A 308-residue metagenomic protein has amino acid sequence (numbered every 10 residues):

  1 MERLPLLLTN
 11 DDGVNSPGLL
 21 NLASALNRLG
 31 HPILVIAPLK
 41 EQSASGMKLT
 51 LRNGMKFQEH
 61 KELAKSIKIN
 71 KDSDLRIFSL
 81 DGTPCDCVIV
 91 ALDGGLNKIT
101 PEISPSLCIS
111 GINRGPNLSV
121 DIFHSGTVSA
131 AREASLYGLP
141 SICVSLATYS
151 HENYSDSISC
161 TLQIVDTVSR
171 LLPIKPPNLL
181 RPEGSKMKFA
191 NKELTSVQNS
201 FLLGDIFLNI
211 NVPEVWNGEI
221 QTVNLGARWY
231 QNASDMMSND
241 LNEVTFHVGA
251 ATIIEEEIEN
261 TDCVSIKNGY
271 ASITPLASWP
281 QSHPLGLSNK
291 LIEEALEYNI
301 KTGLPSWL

Functional and structural regions predicted by a protein language model:
E2-T9, S16-E102: A cross-family phosphate/adenosyl-ligand binding-site feature
T9, I36-P38, S110-N113, C143-S145 (+2 more regions): Short beta-strand segments
A25, A130-S135: Hydrophobic/aromatic ligand-binding patch that stacks against planar heteroaromatic rings of cofactors or nucleotides
E41, T83-P84, N113-P116, V215 (+1 more regions): Short glycine-rich anion-binding loops that position phosphate/pyrophosphate groups of nucleotides and phosphorylated
S106-L107: Conserved acidic residues
P116-S125: Glycine/threonine-rich flexible loop motifs
D121, S135-S157: Glycine-rich phosphate/pyrophosphate-binding loops and their adjacent beta-strand/loop elements at enzyme active sites
D156-L308: Electrostatically charged, flexible surface regions
